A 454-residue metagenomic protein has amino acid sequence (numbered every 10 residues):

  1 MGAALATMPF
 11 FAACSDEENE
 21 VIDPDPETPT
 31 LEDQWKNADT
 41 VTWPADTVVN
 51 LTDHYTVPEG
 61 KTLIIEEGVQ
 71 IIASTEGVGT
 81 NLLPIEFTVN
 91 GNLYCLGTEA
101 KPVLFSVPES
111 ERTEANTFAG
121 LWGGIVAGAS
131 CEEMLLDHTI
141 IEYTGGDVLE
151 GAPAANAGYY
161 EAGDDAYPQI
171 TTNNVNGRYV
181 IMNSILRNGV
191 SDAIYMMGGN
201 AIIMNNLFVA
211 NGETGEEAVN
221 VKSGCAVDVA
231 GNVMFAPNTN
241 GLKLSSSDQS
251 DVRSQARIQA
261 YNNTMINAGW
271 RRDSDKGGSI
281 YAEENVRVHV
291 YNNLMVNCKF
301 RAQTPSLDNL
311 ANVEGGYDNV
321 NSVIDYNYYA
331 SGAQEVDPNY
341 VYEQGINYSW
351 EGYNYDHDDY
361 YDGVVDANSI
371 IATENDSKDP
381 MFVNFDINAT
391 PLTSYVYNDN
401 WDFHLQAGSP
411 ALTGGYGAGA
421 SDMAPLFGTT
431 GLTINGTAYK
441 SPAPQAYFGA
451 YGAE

Functional and structural regions predicted by a protein language model:
L5-A6: Hydrophobic alpha-helical transmembrane segments of integral membrane proteins, especially lipid-exposed positions
P9-A13: C-terminal motif of bacterial Sec signal peptides marking the signal peptidase cleavage site
D16: Short, conserved catalytic or interaction motifs in soluble domains
N19-E66, S74-G91, G97-T98, P102-E454: Extracellular beta-rich repeat passengers
